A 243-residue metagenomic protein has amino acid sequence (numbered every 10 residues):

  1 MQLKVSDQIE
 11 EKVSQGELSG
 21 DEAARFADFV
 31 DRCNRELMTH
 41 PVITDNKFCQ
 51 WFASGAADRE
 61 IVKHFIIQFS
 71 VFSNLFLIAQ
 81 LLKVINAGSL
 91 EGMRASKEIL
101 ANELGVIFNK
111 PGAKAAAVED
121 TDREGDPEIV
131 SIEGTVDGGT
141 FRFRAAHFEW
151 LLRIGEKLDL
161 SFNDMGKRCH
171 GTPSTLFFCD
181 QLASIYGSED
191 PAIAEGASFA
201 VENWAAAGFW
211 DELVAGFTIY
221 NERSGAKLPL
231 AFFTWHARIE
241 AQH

Functional and structural regions predicted by a protein language model:
M1-R94, A116-E124, C169-H170, I185-I193 (+1 more regions): Terminal targeting/low-complexity segments that flank the catalytic cores of oxidoreductases
R94-F232: Active-site-proximal alpha-helical scaffolds that flank and shape metal-associated catalytic sites
A231-H243: Long amphipathic all-alpha helical oligomerization modules
